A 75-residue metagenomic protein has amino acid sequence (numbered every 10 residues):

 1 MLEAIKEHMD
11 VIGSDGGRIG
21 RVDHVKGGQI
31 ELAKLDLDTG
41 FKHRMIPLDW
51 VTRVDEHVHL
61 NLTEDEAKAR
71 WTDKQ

Functional and structural regions predicted by a protein language model:
M1-Q75: Peripheral interaction segments used for macromolecular assembly
